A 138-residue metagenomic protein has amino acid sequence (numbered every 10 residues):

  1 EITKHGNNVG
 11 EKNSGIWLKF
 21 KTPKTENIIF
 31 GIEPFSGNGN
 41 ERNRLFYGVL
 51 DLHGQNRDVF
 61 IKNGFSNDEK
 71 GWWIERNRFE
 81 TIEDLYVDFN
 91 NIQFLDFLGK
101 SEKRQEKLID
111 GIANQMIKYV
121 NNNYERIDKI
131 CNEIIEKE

Functional and structural regions predicted by a protein language model:
E1-D96: Polyanion-binding interface signature
E1-F20, E106-I130, I134-E138: Contiguous, amphipathic alpha-helical segments that mediate oligomerization or scaffolding in large protein assemblies
G71-E125, K129: Catalytic "initiation/cleavage/transfer" segments centered on a nucleophilic residue and adjacent nucleic-acid-engaging
